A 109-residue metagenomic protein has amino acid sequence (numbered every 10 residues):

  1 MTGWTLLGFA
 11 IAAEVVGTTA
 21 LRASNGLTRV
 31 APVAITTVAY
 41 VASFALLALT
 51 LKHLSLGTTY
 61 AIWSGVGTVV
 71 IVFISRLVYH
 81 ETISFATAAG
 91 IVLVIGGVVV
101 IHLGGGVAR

Functional and structural regions predicted by a protein language model:
M1-R109: Polytopic alpha-helical membrane proteins, predominantly small-molecule transporters/carriers
